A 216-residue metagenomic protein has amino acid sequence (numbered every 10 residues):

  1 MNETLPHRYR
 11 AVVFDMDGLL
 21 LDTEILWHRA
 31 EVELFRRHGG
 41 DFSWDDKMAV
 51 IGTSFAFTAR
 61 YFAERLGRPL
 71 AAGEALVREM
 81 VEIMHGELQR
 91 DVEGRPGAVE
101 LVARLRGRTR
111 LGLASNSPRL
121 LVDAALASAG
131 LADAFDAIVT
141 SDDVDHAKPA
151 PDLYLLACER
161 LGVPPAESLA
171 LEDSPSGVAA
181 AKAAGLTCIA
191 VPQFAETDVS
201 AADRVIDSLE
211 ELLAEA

Functional and structural regions predicted by a protein language model:
M1-R10, A103, T109, P118-A216: Asp-based, Mg2+/Mn2+-dependent phosphohydrolase catalytic module
N2-M48: Active-site neighborhood of HAD-like aspartate-dependent phosphohydrolases
H28, V32, G52-R60, V77 (+3 more regions): An amphipathic alpha-helix signature
V32-F35, A56-P69, A125, C158: Helix-loop "lid/cap" segments that line or gate small-molecule binding pockets
E33-R37, E100-T109: A short, Lys/Arg-enriched amphipathic alpha-helix followed by its capping loop at the start of a domain
R37-G40, L66-A72, G130-A134, G162-V163: Short helix-capping segments at alpha-helix termini
D41-F42, Y61-E100: Metal-dependent phosphoesterase signature
S115: Conserved phosphate-coupling serine/threonine residues in phosphotransfer and NTP-handling enzymes
